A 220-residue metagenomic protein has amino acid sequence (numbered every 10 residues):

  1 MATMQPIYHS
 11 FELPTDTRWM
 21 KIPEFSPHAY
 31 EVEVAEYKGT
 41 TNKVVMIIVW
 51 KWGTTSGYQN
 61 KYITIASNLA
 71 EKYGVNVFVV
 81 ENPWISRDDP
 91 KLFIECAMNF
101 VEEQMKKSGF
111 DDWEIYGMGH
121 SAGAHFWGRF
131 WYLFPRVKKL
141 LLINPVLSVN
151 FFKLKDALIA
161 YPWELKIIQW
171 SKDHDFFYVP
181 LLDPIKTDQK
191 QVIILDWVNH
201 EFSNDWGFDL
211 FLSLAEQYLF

Functional and structural regions predicted by a protein language model:
M1-T40: N-terminal cap/lid segment of alpha/beta-hydrolase-fold proteins
H28-E31, K38-K72, F78-P83: Short, surface-exposed "cap/lid" segments of acyl-processing enzymes
K61, S86-G109: Alpha/beta-hydrolase active-site loop
D88, V198-D209: Catalytic histidine-centered segment of alpha/beta-hydrolase-like enzymes
M118-W127: Gly/Ala-rich beta-loop-alpha elbow adjacent to hydrolase catalytic centers
L141-N150, W170: Active-site nucleophile loop of the alpha/beta-hydrolase fold
A160-P162, I167-Q169: Short beta-strand/loop motif that positions the catalytic acidic residue of the alpha/beta-hydrolase fold
H174-P180: Conserved alpha/beta-hydrolase "acid-adjacent" motif
